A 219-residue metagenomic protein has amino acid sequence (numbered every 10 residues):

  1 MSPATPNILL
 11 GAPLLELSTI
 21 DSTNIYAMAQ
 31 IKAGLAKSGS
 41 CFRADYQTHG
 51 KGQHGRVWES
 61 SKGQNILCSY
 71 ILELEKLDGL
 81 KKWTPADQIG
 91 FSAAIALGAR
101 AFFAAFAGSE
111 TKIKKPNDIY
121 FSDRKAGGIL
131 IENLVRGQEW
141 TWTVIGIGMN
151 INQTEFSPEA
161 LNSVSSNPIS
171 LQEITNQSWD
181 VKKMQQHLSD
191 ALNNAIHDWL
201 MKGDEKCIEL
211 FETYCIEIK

Functional and structural regions predicted by a protein language model:
M1-A105, S178-W179: N-terminal lobe of the biotin/lipoate ligase/transferase fold
L9, A33, E75-T111, F121-K219: Long, positively charged amphipathic alpha-helical accessory segments at protein N-termini or as interdomain linkers
T23, C68, D118, G148 (+1 more regions): Residue-level signal for inorganic ion chemistry
D45-Q47, I119, M149: Active-site metal-binding loops of divalent metal-dependent hydrolases
